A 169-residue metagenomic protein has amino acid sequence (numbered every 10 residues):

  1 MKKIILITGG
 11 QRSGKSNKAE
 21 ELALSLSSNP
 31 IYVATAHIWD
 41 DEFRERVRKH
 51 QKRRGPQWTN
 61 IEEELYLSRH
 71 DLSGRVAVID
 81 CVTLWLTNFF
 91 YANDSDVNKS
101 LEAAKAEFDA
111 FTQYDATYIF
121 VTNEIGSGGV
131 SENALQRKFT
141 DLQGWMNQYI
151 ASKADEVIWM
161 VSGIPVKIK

Functional and structural regions predicted by a protein language model:
M1-I4, Q11, N98-E102: Catalytic phosphate/metal-binding cores of nucleic-acid and nucleotide-processing enzymes, i.e., regions that mediate
I4-D71: Conserved P-loop
L6, V76-V78, I119-V121: Structural motif
Q11-R12, H37, T83, I125-G126 (+1 more regions): Short, glycine/serine-rich, charged loops/turns that create anion-binding and catalytic segments at active sites
A19, H50, V78, N123 (+1 more regions): Residue-level signal for inorganic ion chemistry
P30, A77, E156-I158: Short, well-ordered beta-strand core segments
P56-S100: Helix-adjacent hinge/juxtasegments
N88-K169: Replace "adjacent to P-loop NTPase cores in ATP/GTP-dependent enzymes" with "adjacent to NTP-binding cores
